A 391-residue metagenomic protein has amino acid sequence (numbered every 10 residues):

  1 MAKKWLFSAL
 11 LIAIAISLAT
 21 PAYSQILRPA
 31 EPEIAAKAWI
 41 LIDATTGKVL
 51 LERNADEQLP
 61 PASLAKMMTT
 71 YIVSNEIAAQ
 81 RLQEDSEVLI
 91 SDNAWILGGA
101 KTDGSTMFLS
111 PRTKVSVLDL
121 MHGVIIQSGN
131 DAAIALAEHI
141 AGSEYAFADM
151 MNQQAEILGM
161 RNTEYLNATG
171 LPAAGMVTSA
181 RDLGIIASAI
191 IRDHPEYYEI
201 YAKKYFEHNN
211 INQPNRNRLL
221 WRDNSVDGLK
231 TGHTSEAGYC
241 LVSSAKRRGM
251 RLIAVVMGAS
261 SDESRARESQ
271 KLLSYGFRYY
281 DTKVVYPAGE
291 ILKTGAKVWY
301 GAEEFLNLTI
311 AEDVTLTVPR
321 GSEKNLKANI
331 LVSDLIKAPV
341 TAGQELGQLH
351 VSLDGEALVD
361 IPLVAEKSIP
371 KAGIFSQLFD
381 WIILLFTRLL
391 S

Functional and structural regions predicted by a protein language model:
M1-A9: Bacterial N-terminal signal peptides that target proteins for export
A2-K3, P61, T113, V117 (+2 more regions): Structural motif marking the loop-to-transmembrane transition
K3, T20-Y23: Protein maturation boundaries and topogenic segments
K4-W5, M67, R247: Hydrophobic alpha-helical segments, especially transmembrane helices and their immediate juxtamembrane helical caps
S8-S17: Bacterial N-terminal signal peptides
A15-I16, A78, Y280: Hydrophobic alpha-helical membrane context
A22-R181, S188-R192, N209: Active-site-adjacent loops and short helices of periplasmic peptidoglycan-processing enzymes
M160-E164, P172-S391: Domain-terminus/edge residues, biased toward the C-terminal soluble/receptor-binding domains of extracytoplasmic
